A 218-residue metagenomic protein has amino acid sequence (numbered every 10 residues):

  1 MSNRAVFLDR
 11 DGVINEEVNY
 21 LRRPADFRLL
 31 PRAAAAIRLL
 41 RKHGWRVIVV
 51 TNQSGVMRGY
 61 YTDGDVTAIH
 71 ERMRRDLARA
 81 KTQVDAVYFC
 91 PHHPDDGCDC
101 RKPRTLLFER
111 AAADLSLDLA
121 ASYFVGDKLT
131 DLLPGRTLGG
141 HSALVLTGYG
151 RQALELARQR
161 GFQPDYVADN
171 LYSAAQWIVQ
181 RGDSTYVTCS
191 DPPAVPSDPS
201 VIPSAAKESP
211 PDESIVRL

Functional and structural regions predicted by a protein language model:
M1-I48: Active-site neighborhood of HAD-like aspartate-dependent phosphohydrolases
M1-R10, Q176-C189, L218: Non-catalytic pre-domain segments flanking phosphatase-related domains
V18, R22-R23, G55-Y60, H93-C98 (+1 more regions): A short acidic, helix-capping loop that chelates divalent metal ions and anchors anionic groups
A33, I37-H70, Q83-D96, G135: Substrate-recognition element of Asp-dependent hydrolases with the DxDx(T/V) motif
G59-R74, D99-D114, A143: Short, electropositive alpha-helical surface patch
D99-G135: Conserved Lys-Pro-Asp/Glu-containing loop-to-beta segment of HAD-superfamily phosphomonoesterases, centered on
V125-Y166: Acidic, Mg2+-coordinating phosphoryl-transfer loop and its flanking beta/alpha structural elements, shared across
T188, S197, K207-P211, L218: A cross-taxon signal for low-complexity, glycine/charged-rich
